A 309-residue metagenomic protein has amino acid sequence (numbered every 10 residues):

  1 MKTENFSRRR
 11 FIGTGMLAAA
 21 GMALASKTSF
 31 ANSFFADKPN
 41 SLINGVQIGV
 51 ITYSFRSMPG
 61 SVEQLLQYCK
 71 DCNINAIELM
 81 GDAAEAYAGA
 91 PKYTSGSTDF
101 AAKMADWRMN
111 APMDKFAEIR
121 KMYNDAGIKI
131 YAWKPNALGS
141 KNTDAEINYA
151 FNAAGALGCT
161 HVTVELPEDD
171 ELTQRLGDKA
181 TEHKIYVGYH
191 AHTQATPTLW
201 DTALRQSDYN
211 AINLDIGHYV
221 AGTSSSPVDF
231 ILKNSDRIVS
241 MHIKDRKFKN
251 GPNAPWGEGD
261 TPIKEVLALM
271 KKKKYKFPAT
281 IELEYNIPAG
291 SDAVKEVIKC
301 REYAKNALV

Functional and structural regions predicted by a protein language model:
K2-L24, F30-G49, S54-N75, A88 (+3 more regions): Histidine-acidic metal/acid-base catalytic patches
G15-L24, M109, F116, R120-A211 (+1 more regions): Active-site acidic/histidine proton-transfer and metal-coordination neighborhood in alpha/beta enzyme cores
I43-V46, I77-G81, S97-F100, G127-Y131 (+2 more regions): A short alpha-helix capping/helix-coil boundary motif
Y53-S54, W107-R108, L138-G139, V164-E165 (+2 more regions): A generic structural signal for short
S54-R56, G81-A83, N136-G139, E168 (+4 more regions): Active-site-proximal loop/turn and secondary-structure-junction residues that shape catalytic pockets, frequently
R56-S57, N110-A111, N142, P167-E168 (+2 more regions): Residues that cap or flank secondary-structure elements
I77-G81, I130-W133, T163-V164, P278-I281: Short beta-strand segments at enzyme active-site cores
L79-D114: Glycine-rich, proline-tolerant flexible connector loops at the mouths of alpha/beta enzymes
